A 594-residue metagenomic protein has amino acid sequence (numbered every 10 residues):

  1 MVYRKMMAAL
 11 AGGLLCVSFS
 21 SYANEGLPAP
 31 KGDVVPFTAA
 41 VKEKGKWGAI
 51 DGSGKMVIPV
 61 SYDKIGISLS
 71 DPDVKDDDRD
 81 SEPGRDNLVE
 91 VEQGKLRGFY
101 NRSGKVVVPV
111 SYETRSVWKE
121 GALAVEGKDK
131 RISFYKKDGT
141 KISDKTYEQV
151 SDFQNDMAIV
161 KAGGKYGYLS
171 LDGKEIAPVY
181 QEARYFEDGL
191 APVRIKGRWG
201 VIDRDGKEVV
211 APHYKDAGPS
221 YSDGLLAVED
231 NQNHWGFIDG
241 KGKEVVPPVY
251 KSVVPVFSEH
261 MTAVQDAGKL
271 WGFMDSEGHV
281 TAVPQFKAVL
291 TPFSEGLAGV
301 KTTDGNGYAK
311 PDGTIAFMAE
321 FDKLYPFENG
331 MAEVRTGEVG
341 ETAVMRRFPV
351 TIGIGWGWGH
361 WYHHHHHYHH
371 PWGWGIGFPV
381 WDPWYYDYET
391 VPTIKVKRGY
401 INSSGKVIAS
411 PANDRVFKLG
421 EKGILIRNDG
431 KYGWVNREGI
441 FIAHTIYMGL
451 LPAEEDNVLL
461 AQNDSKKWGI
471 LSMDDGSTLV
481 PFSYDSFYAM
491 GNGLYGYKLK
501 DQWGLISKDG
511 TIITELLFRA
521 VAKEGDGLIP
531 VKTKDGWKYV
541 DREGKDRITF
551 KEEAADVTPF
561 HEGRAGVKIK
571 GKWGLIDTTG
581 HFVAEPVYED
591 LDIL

Functional and structural regions predicted by a protein language model:
M1-A9: Bacterial N-terminal signal peptides that target proteins for export
A9-S18: Bacterial N-terminal signal peptides
A23-Y362, Y368-L594: Residue-level detector of conserved, function-critical positions
